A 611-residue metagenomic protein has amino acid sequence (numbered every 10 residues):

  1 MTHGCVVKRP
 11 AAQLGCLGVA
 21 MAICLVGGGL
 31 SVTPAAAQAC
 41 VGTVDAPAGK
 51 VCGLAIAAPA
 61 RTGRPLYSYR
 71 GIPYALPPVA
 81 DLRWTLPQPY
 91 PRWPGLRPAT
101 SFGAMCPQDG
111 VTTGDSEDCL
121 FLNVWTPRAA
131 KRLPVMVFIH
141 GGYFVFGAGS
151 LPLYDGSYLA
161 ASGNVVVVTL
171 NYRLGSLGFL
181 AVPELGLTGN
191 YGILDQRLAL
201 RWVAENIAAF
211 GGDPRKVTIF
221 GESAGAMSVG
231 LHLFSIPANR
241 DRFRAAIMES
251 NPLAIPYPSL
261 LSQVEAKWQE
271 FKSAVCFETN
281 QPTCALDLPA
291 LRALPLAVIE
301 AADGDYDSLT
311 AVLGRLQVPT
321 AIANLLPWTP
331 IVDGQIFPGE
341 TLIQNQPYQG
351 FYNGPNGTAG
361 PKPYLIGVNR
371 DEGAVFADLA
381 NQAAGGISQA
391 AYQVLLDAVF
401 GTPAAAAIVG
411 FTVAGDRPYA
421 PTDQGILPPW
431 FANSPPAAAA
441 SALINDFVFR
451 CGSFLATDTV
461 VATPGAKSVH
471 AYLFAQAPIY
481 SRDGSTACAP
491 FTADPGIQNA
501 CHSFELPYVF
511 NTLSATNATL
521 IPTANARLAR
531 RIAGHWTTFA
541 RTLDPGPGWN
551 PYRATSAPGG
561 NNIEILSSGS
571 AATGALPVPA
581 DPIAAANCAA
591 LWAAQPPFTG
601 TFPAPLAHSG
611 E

Functional and structural regions predicted by a protein language model:
G15-G29: Bacterial N-terminal signal peptides
Q38-N190, P214, I521-A529, T542-P547: Non-catalytic accessory segments of hydrolases
D109-G110, E205, F234, R240 (+4 more regions): Substrate-access "cap/lid" subdomains that shape and gate the entrance to catalytic or ligand-binding pockets
C119, T188-A208, A266-E270: Alpha/beta-hydrolase active-site loop
N171, F220, S235, I247-S250 (+3 more regions): Alpha/beta-hydrolase-fold catalytic nucleophile elbow
F210-S223: Alpha/beta-hydrolase fold nucleophile elbow
A226-A238: Short glycine-enriched nucleophile-adjacent loop and the immediately C-terminal alpha-helix near the catalytic center
A442, C451-F454, D458-G610: Mobile gating loops/cap/lid regions near enzyme active sites that modulate substrate access
